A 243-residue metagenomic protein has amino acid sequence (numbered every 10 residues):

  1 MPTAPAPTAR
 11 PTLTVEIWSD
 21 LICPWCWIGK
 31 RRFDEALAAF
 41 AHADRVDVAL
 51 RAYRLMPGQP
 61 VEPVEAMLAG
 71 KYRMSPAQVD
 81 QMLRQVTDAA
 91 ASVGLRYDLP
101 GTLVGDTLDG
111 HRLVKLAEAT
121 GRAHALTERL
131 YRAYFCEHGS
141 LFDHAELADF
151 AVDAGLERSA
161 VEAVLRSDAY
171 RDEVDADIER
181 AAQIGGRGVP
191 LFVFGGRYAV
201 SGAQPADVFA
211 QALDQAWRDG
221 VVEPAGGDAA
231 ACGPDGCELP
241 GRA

Functional and structural regions predicted by a protein language model:
P2-H42, V46, L50, K115 (+1 more regions): C-terminal cap of thioredoxin/glutaredoxin-like
R32-E35, M67, Q85: Residue-level detector of alpha-helical secondary structure
A52-P63: Short, charge-patterned binding micro-sites
G58-P60, V104-L108, G139-H144: Short acidic alpha-helix initiation/capping motifs at coil-to-helix transition points, especially at protein N-termini
P63-S75: A charged helix-plus-loop insertion that forms the helical arch/lid used to bind and gate nucleic-acid substrates
E65, L83, T107-H111, A123 (+2 more regions): A general structural signal for well-ordered alpha-helical segments in protein cores
G70, G94-L99, G110-R112, R129-F135: Short, flexible active-site loops
P76-D109: Ordered, amphipathic secondary-structure segments that act as subunit-interaction surfaces in large macromolecular
